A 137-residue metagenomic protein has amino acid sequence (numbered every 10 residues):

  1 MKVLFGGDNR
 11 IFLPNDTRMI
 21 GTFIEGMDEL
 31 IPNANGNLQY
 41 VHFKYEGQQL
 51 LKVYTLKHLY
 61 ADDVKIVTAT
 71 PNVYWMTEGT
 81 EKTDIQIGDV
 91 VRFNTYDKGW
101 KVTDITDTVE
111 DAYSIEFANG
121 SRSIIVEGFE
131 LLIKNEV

Functional and structural regions predicted by a protein language model:
M1-V137: Autoprocessing domains of the Hint superfamily
